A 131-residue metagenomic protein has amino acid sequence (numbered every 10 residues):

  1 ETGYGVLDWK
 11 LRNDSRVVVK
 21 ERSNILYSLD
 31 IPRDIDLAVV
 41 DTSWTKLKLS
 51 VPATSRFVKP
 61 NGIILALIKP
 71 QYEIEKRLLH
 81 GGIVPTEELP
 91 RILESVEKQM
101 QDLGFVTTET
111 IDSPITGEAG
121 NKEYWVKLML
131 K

Functional and structural regions predicted by a protein language model:
T2-L49: S-adenosyl-L-methionine
Y4, I25, Q71-E73, T116: Conserved nucleotide-binding/hydrolysis micro-motifs of P-loop NTPases
L7, K69, G120: Residue-level signal for inorganic ion chemistry
K48-L65: A short glycine-rich, Lys/Arg-flanked "PGG" loop and its adjoining helix->strand segment in the class I
I68-P85: Short, glycine-/aromatic-enriched active-site segment of Class I SAM-dependent methyltransferases
E88-L103: Short alpha-helix
F105-I115: Conserved S-adenosyl-L-methionine
I115-K131: Core SAM-dependent methyltransferase catalytic element
